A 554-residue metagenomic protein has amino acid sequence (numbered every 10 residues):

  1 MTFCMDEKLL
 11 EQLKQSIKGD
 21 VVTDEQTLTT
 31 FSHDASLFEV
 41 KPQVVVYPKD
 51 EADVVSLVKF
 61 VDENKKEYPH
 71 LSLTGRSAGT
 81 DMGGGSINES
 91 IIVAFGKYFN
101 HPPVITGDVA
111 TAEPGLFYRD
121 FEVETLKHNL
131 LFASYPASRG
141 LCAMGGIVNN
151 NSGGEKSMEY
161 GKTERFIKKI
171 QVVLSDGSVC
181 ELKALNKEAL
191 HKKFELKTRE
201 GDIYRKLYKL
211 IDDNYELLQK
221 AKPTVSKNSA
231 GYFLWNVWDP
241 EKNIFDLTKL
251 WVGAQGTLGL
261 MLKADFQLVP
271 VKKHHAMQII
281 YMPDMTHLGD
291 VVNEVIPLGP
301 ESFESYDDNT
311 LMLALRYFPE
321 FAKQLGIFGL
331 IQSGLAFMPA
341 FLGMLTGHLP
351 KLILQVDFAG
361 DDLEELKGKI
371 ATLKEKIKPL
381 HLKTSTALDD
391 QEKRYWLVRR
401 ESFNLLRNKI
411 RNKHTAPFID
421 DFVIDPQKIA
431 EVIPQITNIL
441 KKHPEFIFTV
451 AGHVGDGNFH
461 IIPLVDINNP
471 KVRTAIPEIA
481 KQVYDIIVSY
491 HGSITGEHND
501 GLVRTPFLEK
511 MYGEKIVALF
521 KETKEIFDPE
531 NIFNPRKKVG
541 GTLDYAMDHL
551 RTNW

Functional and structural regions predicted by a protein language model:
M1-D62, K66-L71, A78-D108, Y160 (+7 more regions): N-terminal flexible segment immediately upstream of the FAD-binding catalytic core in FAD-dependent oxidoreductases
L13, T30, S36-P69, L73 (+7 more regions): N-terminal glycine-rich flavin-associated loop
D20-E25, Y68-L73, F132-P136, D212-G231 (+5 more regions): Flexible, glycine/charged-enriched surface loops at secondary-structure junctions
V21-E25, Y47, P69-S77, G84 (+16 more regions): General beta-strand structural signal in soluble alpha/beta enzymes
L37, M82-G83, I87, T125-I170 (+3 more regions): A gly/ser-rich beta-alpha-beta helix-loop segment of oxidoreductase catalytic cores
G79-M82, I147-K156, I244-L268, G452-N458 (+2 more regions): Conserved phosphate/anionic-ligand binding catalytic regions in large, soluble enzymes, centered on
Y118-L126, S138, E155-L174, A276 (+5 more regions): Phosphate/diphosphate-binding loops
D120, K192-V237, F527-W554: Flexible inter-domain linker/hinge segments
